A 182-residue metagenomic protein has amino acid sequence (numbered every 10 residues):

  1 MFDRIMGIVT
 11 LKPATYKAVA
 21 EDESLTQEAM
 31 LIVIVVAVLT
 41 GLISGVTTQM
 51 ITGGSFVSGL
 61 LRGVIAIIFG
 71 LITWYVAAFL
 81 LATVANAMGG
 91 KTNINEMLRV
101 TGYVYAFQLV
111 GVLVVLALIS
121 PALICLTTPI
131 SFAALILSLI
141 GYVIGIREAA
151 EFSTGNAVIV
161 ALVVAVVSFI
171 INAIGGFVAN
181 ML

Functional and structural regions predicted by a protein language model:
M1-N95: Selected alpha-helical membrane-embedding segments in polytopic membrane proteins
I32, S120-P121, N180-L182: Short, surface-exposed linear patches
V35, A117-L118, G175-V178: Short, charged/polar low-complexity linear motifs in solvent-exposed/disordered segments
G41-G45, L109, F169-I170: Secretory-pathway/luminal and periplasmic proteins that interact with or process carbohydrate-rich
S58-V84, I94-S168: Selective recognition of hydrophobic, aromatic-rich stretches within alpha-helical transmembrane segments of polytopic
I170-L182: Juxtamembrane boundary at the C-terminal end of a transmembrane helix
